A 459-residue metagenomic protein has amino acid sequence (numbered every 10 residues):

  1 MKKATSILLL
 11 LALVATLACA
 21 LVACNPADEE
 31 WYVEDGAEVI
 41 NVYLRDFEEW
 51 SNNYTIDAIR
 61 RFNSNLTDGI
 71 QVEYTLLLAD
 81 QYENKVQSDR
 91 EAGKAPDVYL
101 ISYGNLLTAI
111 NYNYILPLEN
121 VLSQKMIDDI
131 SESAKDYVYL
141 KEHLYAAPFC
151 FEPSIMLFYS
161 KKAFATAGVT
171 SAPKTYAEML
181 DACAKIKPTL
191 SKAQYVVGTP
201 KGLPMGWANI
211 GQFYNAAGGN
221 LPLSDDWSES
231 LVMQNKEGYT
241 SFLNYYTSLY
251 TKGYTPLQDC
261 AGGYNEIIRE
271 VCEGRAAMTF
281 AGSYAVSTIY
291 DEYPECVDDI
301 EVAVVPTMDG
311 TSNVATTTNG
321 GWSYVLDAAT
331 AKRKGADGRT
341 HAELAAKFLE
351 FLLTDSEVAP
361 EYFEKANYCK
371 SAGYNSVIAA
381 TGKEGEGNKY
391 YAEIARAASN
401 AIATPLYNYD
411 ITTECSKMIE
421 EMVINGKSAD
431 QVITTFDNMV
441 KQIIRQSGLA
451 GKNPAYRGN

Functional and structural regions predicted by a protein language model:
S6, A18-T108, M126-I127, D309-T311 (+2 more regions): Conserved N-terminal structural module of periplasmic/extracytoplasmic solute-binding proteins
C24, I300-V305, Y362-E421, L449-N459: Long, aromatic- and glycine/proline-rich binding clefts that accommodate carbohydrate-like moieties
R61-E132, Y137-Y139, K162-K174, E270 (+2 more regions): Extracytoplasmic "Venus flytrap"/periplasmic binding protein-like
D89, K94-D97, M126-F164, T311-N319 (+1 more regions): A structural signal for short loop-to-beta-strand junctions that line the ligand-binding cleft of periplasmic/secreted
I101-I155, L180, S191, N209 (+3 more regions): Hinge/lid segment of periplasmic solute-binding proteins
L140-F149, I155, L180-L231, T247 (+1 more regions): Extracytoplasmic/periplasmic solute-binding protein
A167, T251-K252, D291-N367, S399: Extracytoplasmic/periplasmic substrate-recognition and gating elements
C183-A184, S228-A261: Glycine-centered hinge/linker elements that transmit conformational signals in sensory and ligand-binding systems
